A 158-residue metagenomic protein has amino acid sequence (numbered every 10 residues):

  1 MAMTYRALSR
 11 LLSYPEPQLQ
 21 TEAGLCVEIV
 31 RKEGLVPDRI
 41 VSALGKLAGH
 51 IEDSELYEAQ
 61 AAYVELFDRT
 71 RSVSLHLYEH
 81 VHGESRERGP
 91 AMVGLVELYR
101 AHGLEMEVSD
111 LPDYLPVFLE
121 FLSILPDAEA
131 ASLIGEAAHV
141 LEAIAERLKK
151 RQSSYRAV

Functional and structural regions predicted by a protein language model:
M1-L115, L119-V158: Charged, alpha-helix-forming regions
